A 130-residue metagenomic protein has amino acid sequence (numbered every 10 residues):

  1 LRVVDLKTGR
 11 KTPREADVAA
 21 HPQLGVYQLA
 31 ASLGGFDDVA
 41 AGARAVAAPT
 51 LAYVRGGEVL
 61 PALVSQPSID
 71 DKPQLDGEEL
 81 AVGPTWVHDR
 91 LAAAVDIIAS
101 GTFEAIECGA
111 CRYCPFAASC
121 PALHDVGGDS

Functional and structural regions predicted by a protein language model:
L1-S130: RecB-family 4Fe-4S metal-dependent nuclease core
